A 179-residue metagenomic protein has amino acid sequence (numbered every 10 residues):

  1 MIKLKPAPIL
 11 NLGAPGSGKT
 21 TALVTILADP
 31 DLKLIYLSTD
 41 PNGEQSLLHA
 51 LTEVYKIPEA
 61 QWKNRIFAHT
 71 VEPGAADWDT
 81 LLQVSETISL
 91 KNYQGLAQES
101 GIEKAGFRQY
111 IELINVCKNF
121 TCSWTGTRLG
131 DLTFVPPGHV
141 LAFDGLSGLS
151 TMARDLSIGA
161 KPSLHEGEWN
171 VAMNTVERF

Functional and structural regions predicted by a protein language model:
I2-C122, F134-P137, G148: Conserved P-loop
T125-G126: Intrinsically disordered, low-complexity domain-flanking/linker segments in eukaryotic proteins, enriched
G130-F179: P-loop NTPase motor core
